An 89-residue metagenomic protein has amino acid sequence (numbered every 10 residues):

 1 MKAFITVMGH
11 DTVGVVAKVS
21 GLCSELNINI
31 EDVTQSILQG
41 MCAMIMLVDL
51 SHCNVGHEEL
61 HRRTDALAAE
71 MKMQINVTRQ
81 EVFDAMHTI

Functional and structural regions predicted by a protein language model:
M1-I89: A conserved regulatory-domain signal marking ACT and ACT-like small-molecule sensing domains and adjacent regulatory
